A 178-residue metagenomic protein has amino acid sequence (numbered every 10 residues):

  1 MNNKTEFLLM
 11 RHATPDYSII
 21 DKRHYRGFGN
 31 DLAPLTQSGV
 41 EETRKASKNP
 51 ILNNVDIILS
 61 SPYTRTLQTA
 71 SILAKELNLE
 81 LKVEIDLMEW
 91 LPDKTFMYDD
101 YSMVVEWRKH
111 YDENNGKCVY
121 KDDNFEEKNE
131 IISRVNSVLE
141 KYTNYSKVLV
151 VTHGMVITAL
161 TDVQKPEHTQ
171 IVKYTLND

Functional and structural regions predicted by a protein language model:
K4, S133-D178: Active-site-adjacent alpha-helix immediately C-terminal to a catalytic or transition-state-stabilizing loop
K4-E6, M10-L81: Active-site-proximal alpha-helix that buttresses catalytic centers in soluble enzyme cores
R11, I85, T152: Active-site flanking residues adjacent to catalytic metal/cofactor-binding acidic residues
D16, T66-L67, W90, V156-T158: Short, active-site-adjacent cap segments at secondary-structure transitions
S18-R23, D93-M97, D162-Q164: Short aromatic-enriched loop/helix-cap "lid" or pocket-rim segments at secondary-structure transitions that line
G29-P34, E76-R134: Phosphate-handling substructures
E42-A46, T66-T69, E127, I131-V138 (+1 more regions): Alpha-helical packing segments of well-folded alpha/beta enzyme cores
